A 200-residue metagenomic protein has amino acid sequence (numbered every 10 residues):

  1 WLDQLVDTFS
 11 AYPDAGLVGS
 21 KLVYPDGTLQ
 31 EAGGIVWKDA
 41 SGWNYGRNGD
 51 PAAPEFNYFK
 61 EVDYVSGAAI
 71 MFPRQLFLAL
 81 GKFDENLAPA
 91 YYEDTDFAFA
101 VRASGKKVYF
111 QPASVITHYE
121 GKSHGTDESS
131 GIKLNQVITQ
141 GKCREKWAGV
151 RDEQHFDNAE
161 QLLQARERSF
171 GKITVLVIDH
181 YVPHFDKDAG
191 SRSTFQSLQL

Functional and structural regions predicted by a protein language model:
W1-D7, E55-N57, E61-G81, N86-T117: A short, conserved alpha-helix in the catalytic core of glycosyltransferases
W1-K38: Conserved donor NDP-sugar-binding/catalytic core segment of glycosyltransferases
G19, P112, D179: Short beta-strand/turn micro-motifs composed of small residues that flank or help shape donor/cofactor-binding pockets
S20, P25, W37-D63, L78: Short, flexible, basic/aromatic active-site loop/helix in glycosyltransferases
V23-D26, P89-I173: Active-site-adjacent helix/loop segment of glycosyltransferases that harbors family-specific signature motifs
W37-D39, A53, G81, K122-S130: Short glycine/proline- and charge-enriched loop/turn segments that cap or connect secondary-structure elements
N86, T126, H184-D188: A generic structural signal for short coil/turn motifs at secondary-structure boundaries
A165-L200: N-terminal subdomain of nucleotide-sugar transferases
